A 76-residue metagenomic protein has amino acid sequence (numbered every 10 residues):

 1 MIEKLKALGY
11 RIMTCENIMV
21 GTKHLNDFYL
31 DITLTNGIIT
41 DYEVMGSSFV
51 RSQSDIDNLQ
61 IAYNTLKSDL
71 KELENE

Functional and structural regions predicted by a protein language model:
M1-L25, S47-S54: Negatively charged, low-complexity tracts enriched in Asp/Glu with abundant Ser/Thr
E3, M13, I39-T40, D57 (+1 more regions): Residues marking helix boundaries in flexible regions
E16, L34-T35, S48, D69: A generic structural signal for solvent-exposed, polar alpha-helical segments
N17, N26-D27, N36, N58 (+2 more regions): Detector for Asparagine
L25-V44: A short, structured beta-strand/loop element
E43-E76: Mixed-charge, Lys/Arg-enriched low-complexity segments
